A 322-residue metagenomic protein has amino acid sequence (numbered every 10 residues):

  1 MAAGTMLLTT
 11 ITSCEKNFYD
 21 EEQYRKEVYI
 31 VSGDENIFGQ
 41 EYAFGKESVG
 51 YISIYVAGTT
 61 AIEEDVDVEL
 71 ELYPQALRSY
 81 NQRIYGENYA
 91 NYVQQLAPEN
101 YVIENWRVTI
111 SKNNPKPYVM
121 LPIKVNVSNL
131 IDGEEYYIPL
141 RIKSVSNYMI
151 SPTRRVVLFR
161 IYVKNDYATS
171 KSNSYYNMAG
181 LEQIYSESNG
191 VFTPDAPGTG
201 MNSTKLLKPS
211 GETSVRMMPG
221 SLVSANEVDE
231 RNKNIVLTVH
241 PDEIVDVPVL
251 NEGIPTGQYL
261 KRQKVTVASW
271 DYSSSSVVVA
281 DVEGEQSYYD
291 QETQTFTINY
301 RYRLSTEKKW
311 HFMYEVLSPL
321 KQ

Functional and structural regions predicted by a protein language model:
M1-L8: Sec-dependent N-terminal signal peptides
T9-S13: C-terminal motif of bacterial Sec signal peptides marking the signal peptidase cleavage site
E15-W106, M120-Y137, R141-Q322: Intrinsically disordered, low-complexity regulatory regions in eukaryotic proteins
V108-Y118: Short proline/glycine- and polar residue-rich coil/turn motifs
